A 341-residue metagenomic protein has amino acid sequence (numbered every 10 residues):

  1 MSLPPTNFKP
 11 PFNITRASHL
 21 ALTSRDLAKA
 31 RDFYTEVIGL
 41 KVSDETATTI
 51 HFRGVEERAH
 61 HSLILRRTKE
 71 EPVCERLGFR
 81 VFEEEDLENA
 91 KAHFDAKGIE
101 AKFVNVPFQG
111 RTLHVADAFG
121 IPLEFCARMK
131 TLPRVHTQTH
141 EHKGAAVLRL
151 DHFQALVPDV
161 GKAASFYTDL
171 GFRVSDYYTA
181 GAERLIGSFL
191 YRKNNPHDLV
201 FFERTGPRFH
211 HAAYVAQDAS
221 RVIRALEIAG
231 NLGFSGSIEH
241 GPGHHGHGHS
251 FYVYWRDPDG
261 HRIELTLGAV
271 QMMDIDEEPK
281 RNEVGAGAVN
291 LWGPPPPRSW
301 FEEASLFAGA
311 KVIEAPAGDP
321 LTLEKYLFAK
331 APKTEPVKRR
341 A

Functional and structural regions predicted by a protein language model:
S2-D32, E36-A92, K97-I99, A308-A341: The feature marks the first
S2-P10, K91-R149, Y177, I186-L190 (+1 more regions): Vicinal oxygen chelate
P10-P11, R67, K143-G144, F202-E203: Short, flexible, glycine/charge-rich loop motifs used to bind or transfer phosphoryl groups or to couple energy/partner
F12, A21-A59, V104, H114 (+2 more regions): Core segments of cupin and vicinal oxygen chelate
R16-R25, T68-H93, R111-A116, L148-P158 (+2 more regions): Vicinal oxygen chelate
D32, S62, L87-N89, S165 (+3 more regions): Short acidic, gly/pro-rich beta-turn/loop elements at beta-sheet edges and active-site/ligand-binding grooves
L40-V73, I121-M129, D176-H210, A216-A219 (+1 more regions): Conserved short beta-strand elements that form part of the metal-binding/catalytic scaffold of enzyme active sites
E56-H60, F82-E85, G171, A180-A182 (+2 more regions): Short, charged helix-to-loop "capping" segments that act as catalytic/coupling loops
